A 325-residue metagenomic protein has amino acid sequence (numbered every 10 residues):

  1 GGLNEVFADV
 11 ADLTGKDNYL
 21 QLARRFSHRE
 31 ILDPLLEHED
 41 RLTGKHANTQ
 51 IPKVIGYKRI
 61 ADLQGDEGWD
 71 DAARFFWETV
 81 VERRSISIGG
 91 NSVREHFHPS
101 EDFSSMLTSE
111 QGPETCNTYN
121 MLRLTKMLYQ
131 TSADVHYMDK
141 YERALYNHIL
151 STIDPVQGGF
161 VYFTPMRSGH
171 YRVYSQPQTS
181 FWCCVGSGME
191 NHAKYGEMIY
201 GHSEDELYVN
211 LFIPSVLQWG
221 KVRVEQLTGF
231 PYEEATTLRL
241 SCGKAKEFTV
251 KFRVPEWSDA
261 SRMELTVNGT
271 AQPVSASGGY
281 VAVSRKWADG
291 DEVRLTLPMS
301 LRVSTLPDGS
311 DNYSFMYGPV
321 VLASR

Functional and structural regions predicted by a protein language model:
G1-R325: Glycan-recognition and catalytic cores of secretory/periplasmic carbohydrate-active enzymes
